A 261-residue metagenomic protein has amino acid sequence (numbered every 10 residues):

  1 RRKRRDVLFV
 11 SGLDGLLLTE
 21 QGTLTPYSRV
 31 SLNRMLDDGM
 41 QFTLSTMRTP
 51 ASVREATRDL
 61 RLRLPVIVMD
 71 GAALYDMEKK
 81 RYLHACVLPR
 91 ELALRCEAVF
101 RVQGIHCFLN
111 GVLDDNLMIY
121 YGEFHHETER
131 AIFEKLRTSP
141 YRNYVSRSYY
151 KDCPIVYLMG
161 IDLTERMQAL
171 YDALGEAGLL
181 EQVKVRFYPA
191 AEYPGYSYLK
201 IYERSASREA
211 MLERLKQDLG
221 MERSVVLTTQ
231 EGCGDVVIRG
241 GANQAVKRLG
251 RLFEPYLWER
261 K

Functional and structural regions predicted by a protein language model:
K3-L8, T25, K200-K261: Mg2+-dependent phosphoryl-transfer enzymes with acidic/Ser/Thr/Gly-rich catalytic loops
R4-D6, G39, R63, G104 (+2 more regions): A general structural motif
R5-G22, C96, R239: Asp-based phosphoryl-transfer active-site loop
T23-R130: Active-site phosphate-binding/coordination module
Y27, S52-E55, A169, M211 (+1 more regions): Phosphate- and divalent-cation-binding pockets in alpha/beta enzyme and binding domains that engage nucleotide-derived
L60-L62, D70, L179-E181, C233-G234: Short, structured coil segments at secondary-structure junctions
Y75-K79, G195, A245-L252: Short, charged, surface-exposed secondary-structure boundary motifs
D115-L227: Conserved acidic, metal-coordinating active-site core of Asp-based, Mg2+-dependent phosphoryl-transfer enzymes
